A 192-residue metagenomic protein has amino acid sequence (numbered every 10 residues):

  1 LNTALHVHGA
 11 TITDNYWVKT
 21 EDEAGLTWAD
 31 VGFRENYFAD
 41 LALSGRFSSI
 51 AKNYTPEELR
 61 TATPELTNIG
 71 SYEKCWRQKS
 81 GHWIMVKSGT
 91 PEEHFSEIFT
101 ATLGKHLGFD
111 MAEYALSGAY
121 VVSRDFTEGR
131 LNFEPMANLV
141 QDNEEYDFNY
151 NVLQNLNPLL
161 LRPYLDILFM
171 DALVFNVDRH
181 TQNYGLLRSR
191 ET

Functional and structural regions predicted by a protein language model:
L1-F175, L186-T192: Phosphate/dinucleotide-binding and metal-coordinating scaffold of catalytic cores in nucleotide-dependent enzymes
H180-G185: Canonical protein kinase catalytic loop motif
